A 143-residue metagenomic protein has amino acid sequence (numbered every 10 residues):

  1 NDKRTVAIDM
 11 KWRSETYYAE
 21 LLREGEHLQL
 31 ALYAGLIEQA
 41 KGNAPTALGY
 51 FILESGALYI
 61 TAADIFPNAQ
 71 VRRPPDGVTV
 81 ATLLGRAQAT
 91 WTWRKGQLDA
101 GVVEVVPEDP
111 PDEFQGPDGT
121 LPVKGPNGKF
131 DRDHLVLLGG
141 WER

Functional and structural regions predicted by a protein language model:
N1-R143: RecB-family 4Fe-4S metal-dependent nuclease core
